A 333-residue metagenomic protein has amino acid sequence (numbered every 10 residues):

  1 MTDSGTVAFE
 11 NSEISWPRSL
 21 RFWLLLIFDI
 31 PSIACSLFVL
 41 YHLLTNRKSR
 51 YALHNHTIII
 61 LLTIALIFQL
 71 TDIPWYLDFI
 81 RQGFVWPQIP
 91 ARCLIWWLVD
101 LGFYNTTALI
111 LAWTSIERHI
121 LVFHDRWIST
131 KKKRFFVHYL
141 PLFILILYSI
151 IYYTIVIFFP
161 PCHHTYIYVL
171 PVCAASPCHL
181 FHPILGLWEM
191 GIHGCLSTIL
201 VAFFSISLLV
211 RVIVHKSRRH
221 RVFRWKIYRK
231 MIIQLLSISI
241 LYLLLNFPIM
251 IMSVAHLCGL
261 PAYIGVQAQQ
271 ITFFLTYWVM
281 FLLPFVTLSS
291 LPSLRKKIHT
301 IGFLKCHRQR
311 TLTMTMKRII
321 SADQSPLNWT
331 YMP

Functional and structural regions predicted by a protein language model:
M1-F38, P333: Extracellular N-terminal segment of 7TM GPCRs
M1-F9, T45, K226, P292-P333: Intrinsically disordered regulatory tails of 7TM GPCRs
T2-S12, Q82-G102, S129-T130, R134-V137 (+1 more regions): Loop architecture of class A 7-transmembrane GPCRs
I14, R18-L25, H54-H56, I60 (+1 more regions): Extracellular TM2-ECL1-early TM3 structural module of rhodopsin-like
L25, I67-F84, Y104, L111 (+5 more regions): Helix-to-loop junction signature of class
N55-T63, V210-I249: Intracellular effector-coupling site of seven-transmembrane GPCRs, centered on the ICL3-to-TM6 transition
Y104-L140: Class A GPCR helix-loop hinge within the 7TM core
I238-V254, I271-I319: Seventh transmembrane helix
